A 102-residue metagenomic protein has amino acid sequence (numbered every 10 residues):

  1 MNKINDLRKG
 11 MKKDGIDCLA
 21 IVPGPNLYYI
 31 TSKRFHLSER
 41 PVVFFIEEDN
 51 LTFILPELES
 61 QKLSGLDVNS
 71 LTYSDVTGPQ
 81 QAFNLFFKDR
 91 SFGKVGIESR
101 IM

Functional and structural regions predicted by a protein language model:
M1-M102: A composition/biophysics-driven feature that prefers long, compositionally simple stretches
